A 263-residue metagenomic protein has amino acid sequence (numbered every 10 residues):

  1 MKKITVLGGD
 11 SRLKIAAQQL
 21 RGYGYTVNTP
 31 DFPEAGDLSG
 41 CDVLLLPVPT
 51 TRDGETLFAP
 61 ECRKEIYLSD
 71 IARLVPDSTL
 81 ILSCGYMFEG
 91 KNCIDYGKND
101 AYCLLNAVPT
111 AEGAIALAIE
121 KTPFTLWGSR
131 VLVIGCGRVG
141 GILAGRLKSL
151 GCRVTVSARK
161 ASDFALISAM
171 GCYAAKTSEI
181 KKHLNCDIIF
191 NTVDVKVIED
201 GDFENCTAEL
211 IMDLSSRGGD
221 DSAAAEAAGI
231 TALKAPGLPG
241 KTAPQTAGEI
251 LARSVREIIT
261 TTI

Functional and structural regions predicted by a protein language model:
M1-E89, C93, S254-I263: N-terminal ligand-binding/catalytic initiation module
T5-I15, L20, W127-L147: Glycine-rich adenosine-cofactor-binding loop
S11, A161-S162, S216: Helix N-cap at the beta1-alpha1 junction of Rossmann-like dinucleotide-binding domains, i.e., the first residues
Y23-E34, L150-M170: NAD(P)-binding Rossmann-fold cofactor-contacting core
E34-A35, I115-L126: A short, basic/flexible loop-to-alpha-helix module at the beginning of a structural domain
P49-G54, K64-D77, I167-K241: Rossmann-like adenosine-cofactor binding region
C84-K98, L214-T260: Rossmann-fold NAD(P)-binding glycine/threonine-rich loop
D100-E120: A glycine-rich, Thr/Ser-enriched phosphate-binding loop motif common to dinucleotide/cofactor-binding enzymes
